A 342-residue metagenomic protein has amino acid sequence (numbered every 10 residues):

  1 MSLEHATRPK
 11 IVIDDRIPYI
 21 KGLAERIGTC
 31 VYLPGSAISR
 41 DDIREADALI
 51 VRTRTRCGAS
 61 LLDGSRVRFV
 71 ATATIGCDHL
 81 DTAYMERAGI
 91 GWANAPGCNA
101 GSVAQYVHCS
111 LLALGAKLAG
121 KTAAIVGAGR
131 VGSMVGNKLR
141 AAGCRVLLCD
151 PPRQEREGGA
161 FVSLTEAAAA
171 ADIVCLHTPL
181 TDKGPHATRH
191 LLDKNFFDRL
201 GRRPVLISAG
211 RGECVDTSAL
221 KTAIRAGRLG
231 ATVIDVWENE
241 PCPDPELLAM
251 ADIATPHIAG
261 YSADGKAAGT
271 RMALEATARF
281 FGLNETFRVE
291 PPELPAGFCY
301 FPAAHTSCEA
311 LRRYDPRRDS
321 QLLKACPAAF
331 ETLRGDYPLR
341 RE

Functional and structural regions predicted by a protein language model:
M1-A46: N-terminal glycine-/charge-rich "phosphate-binding" loop or analogous flexible N-terminal tail
R8, A119-T122, K194, R203: Phosphate-coordination loops involved in phosphoryl transfer and adenosine-cofactor binding
D15, A104, K121-R140: Glycine-rich adenosine-cofactor-binding loop
P18, A141-G158: NAD(P)-binding Rossmann-fold cofactor-contacting core
A48-L118: Phosphate/diphosphate ligand-binding glycine-rich loop within oxidoreductases
C57-G58, R153-P245: Rossmann-like adenosine-cofactor binding region
A104-G120, A141-A142, R271-F280: Oxidoreductase and adenylate-handling cofactor-binding alpha/beta cores
R203-E342: Rossmann-like dinucleotide-binding domain for NAD(H)/NADP(H)
